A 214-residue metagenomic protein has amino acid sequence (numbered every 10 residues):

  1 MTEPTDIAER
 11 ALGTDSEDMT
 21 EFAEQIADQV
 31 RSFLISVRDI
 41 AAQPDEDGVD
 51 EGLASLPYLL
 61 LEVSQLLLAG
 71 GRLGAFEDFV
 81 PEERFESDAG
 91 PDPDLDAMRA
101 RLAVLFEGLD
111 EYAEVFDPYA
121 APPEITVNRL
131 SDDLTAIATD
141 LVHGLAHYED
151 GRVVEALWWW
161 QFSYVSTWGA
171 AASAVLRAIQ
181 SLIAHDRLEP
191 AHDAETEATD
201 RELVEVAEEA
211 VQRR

Functional and structural regions predicted by a protein language model:
T2-G13, T20-E21: N-terminal functional module detector in eukaryotic proteins
T2-I7, I125-N128, A136, D140-R214: Acidic, proline/glycine-rich low-complexity IDRs
E17-F22, D28-A89: N-terminal interaction modules that seed assembly of large macromolecular complexes
D18-F22, I125-L130: A ubiquitous short alpha-helical element
Q25-S32, S36-D39, Y58, E62-A69 (+8 more regions): Charged, amphipathic alpha-helical oligomerization/scaffolding segments
G52-S55, P91, L130, V153-L157: Residue-level recognition of alpha-helical structural elements
A75-P118: Heme-based O2/NO sensor domains and their adjacent alpha-helical segments, primarily globin folds but also including
A113-I125, D150: Short, charged/polar, low-complexity loop and linker segments that flank or interrupt alpha-helical bundles
